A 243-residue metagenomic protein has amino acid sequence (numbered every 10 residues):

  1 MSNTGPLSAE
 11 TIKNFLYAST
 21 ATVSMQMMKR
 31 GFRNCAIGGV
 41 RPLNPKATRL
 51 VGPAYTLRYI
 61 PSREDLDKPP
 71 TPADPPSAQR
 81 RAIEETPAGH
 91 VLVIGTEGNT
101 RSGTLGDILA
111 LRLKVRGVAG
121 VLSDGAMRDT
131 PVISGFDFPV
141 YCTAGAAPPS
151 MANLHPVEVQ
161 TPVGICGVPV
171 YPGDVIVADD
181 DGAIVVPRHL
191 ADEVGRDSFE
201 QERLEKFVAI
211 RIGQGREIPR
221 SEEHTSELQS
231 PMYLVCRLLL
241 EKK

Functional and structural regions predicted by a protein language model:
S2-P172, V185-P219, S226: Feature captures the catalytic cores and cofactor-binding loops of soluble hydro-lyases/lyases that act on carboxylate
I176: C-terminal binding/interaction regions
D179-D180: Short acidic-glycine loop/turn motifs at beta-strand connectors
A183, R196, C236-L238: Hydrophobic alpha-helical membrane-insertion segments
E223-K243: Single conserved hydrophobic/aromatic residue that forms the stacking wall/gate of nucleotide- or nucleobase-binding
